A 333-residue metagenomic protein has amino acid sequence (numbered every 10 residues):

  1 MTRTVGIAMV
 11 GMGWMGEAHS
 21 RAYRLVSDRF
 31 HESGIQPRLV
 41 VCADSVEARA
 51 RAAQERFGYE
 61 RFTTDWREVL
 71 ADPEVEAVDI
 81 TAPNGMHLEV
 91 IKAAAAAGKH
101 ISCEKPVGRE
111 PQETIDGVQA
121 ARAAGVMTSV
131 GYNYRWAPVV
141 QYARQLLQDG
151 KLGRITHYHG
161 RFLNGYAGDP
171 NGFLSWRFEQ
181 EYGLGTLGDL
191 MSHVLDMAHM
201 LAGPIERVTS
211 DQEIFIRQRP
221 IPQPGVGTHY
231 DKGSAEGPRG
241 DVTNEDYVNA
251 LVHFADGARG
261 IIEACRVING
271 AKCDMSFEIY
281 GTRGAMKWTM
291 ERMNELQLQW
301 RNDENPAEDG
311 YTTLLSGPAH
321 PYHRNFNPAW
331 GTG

Functional and structural regions predicted by a protein language model:
M1-F57: N-terminal Rossmann-like dinucleotide-binding module
P37-L39, V75, I155, I205: Core-facing hydrophobic residues within beta-strands of well-ordered domains
Y59-W66: Conserved SAM-binding strand-loop segment of SAM-dependent methyltransferases
T63, S102, M127-S129, H159 (+2 more regions): Structural detector of well-ordered beta-strand residues that form the stable sheet scaffold of enzyme domains
A77-R135, G150: Beta-strand-loop-alpha-helix segment that lines the small-molecule cofactor/substrate pocket of alpha/beta enzymes
M127, Y134-D241, L296: Predominantly a Rossmann-like dinucleotide-binding segment in NAD(P)-dependent oxidoreductases
N133, R217-E245, N249-D256, F277-E278 (+1 more regions): C-terminal glycine/acidic-rich active-site capping loop/insertion
S192, E263-K272: Glycine-rich phosphate/pyrophosphate-binding beta-alpha loops
